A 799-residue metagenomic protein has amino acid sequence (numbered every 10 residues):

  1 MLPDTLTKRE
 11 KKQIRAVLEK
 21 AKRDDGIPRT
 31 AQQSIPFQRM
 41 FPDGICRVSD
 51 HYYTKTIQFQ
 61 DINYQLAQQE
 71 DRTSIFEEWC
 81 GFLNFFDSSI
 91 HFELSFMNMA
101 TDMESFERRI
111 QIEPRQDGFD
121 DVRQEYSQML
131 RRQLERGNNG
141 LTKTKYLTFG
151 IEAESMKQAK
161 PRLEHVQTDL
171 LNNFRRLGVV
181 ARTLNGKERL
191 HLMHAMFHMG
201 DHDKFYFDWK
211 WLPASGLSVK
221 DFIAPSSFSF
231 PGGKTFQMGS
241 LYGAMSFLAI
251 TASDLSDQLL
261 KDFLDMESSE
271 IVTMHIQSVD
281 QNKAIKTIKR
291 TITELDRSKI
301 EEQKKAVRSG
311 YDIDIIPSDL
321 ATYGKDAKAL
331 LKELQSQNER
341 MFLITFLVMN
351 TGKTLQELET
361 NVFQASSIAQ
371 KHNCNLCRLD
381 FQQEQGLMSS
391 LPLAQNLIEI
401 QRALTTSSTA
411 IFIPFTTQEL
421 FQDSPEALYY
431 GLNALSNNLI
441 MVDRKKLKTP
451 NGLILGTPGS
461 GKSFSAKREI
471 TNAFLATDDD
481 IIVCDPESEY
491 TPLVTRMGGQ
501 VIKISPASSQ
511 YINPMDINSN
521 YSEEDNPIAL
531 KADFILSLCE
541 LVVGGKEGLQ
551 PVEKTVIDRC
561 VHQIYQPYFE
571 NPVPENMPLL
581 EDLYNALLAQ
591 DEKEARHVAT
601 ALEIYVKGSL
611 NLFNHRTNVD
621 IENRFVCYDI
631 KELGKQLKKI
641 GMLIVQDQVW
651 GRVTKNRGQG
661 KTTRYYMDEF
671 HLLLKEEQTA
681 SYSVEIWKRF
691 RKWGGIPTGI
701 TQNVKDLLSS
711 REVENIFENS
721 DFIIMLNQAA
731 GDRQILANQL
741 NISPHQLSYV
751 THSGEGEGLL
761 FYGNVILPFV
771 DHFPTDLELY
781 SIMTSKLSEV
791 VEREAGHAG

Functional and structural regions predicted by a protein language model:
M1-T417: Extended, folded cores of ATP/NTP-driven motor/assembly subunits in large transport and secretion machines
I62, Q69-S88, S95, M99 (+11 more regions): P-loop NTPase motor domains
I454: Hydrophobic anchor at the beta1->P-loop junction of P-loop NTPases
K462: Conserved lysine of the Walker
S465: Hydrophobic positions on the alpha1 helix immediately C-terminal to the Walker A/P-loop
N472-I482: Post-Walker A helix-loop "phosphate-sensing" segment adjacent to the P-loop in P-loop NTPases
G498-I502, E712-M725: A short helix-turn-beta junction within AAA+ P-loop NTPase domains corresponding to the substrate/partner-engaging
L740-A795: Conserved P-loop NTPase
